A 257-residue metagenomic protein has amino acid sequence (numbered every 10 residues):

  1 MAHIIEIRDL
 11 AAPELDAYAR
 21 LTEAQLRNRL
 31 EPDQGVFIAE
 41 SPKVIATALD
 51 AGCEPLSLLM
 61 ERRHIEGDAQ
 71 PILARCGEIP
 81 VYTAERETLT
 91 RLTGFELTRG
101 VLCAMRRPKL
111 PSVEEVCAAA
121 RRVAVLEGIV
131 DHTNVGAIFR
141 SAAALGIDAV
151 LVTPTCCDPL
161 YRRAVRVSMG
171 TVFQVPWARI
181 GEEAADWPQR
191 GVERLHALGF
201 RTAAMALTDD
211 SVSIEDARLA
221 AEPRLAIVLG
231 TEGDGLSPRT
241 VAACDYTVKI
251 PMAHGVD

Functional and structural regions predicted by a protein language model:
M1-P71, C156-C157: Boundary-proximal intrinsically disordered activation/regulatory segments immediately upstream of a helical core
I5, K43, D50, P108-D210: RNA substrate-binding interface of SAM-dependent RNA methyltransferases
R63-I65, R86-T88, T155-C157, I180-E183 (+2 more regions): Short, acidic/turn-prone active-site loops that include or flank metal/cofactor- and phosphate-binding residues
G67-E78, R239-T240: Short, aromatic/basic amphipathic alpha-helical patches
L73-G94: A glycine-rich helix N-cap at a beta->alpha junction
C103, S141-L145, P159-F173, P238-D257: Structured adenosyl-cofactor binding patch, chiefly the S-adenosyl-L-methionine
A203-V256: Active-site/ligand-binding-proximal alpha/beta "capping" segment
